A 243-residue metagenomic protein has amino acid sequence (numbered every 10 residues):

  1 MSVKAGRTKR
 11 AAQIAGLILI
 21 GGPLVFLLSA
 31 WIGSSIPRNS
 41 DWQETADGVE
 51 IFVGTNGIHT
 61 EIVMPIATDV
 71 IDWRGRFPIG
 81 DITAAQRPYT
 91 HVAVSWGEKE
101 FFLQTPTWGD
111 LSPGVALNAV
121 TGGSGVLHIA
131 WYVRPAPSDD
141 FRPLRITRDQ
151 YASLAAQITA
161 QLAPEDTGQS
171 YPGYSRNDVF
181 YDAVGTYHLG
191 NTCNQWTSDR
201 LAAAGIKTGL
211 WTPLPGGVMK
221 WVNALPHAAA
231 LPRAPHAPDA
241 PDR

Functional and structural regions predicted by a protein language model:
M1-G16, R38-D47, T68-A85: N-terminal short leaders/motifs
S2-W31, A160-R243: Activation targets extended, charge/polar-rich intrinsically disordered C-terminal tails
F26-F52, I58: Core subunits and conserved enzymes of cellular information-processing and envelope-translocation systems across
G33-S35, W42-A46, W73-P78, T107-L111 (+3 more regions): Short amphipathic alpha-helical surface micro-motifs
V53-P143: Glycine-rich catalytic cores of cysteine/serine-nucleophile enzymes that process amide/ester linkages in cell-envelope
G54, A119, R142-I146, Q150 (+2 more regions): Extracytoplasmic/periplasmic, Sec-exported soluble proteins
W73-R76, T83-R87, V115-N118, R148-Y151 (+3 more regions): Short, surface-exposed linear patches
L111-Y181: Non-cytosolic head/periplasmic domains of membrane-anchored proteins
